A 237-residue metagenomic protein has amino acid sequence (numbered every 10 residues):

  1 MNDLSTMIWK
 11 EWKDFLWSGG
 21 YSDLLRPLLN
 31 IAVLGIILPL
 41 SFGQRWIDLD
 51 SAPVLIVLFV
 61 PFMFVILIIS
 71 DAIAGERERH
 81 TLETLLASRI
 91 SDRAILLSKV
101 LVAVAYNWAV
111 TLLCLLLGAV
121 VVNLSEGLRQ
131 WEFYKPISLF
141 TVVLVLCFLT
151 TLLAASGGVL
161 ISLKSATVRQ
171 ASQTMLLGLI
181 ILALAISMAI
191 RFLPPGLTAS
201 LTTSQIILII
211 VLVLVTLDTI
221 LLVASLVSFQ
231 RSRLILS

Functional and structural regions predicted by a protein language model:
M1-P27, R233-L234: Aromatic- and glycine-rich beta-strand/loop motifs that create alpha-glucan
W12-L16, K164, V215-S237: Junction motif at the cytosolic side of a transmembrane helix
I36, A52-A72: Long, hydrophobic alpha-helical segments
L40-Q44, S156-I206: Transmembrane helix segments
F42-S51, L117-L144, G196-S204: Membrane-interfacial helix-loop-helix connectors in multipass membrane proteins
A72, W131-L179: A structural motif at transmembrane helix-loop-helix junctions in multipass membrane proteins
L86-D92: Short helix-to-coil transition segments within interhelical loops that connect adjacent transmembrane helices
D92-V121: Selective transmembrane-helix segments that form parts of the transport pathway or gating/packing helices in multipass
